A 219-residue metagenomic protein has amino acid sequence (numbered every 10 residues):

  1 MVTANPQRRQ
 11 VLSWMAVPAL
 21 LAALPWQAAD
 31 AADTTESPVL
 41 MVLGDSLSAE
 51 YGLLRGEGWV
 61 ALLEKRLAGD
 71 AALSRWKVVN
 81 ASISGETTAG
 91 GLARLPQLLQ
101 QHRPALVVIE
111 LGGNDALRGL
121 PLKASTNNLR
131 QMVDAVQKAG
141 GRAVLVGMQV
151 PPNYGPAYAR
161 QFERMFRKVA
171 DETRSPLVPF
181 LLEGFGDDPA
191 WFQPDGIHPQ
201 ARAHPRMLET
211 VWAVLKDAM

Functional and structural regions predicted by a protein language model:
M1-A19: N-terminal secretory signal peptides and thylakoid transit peptides that target proteins across membranes
R9, T34-L40, R75, R202-P205 (+1 more regions): Catalytic-site microenvironment of enzymes that process N-acetyl-hexosamine-containing cell-wall polysaccharides
M15, S82, L181: Residues at the C-termini of beta-strands that transition into short coil/loop
L21-A28: C-terminal segment of classical bacterial N-terminal signal peptides
D30-S84, R94-R103: Serine-esterase "nucleophile elbow" of acetyl-processing enzymes
A68, G90-M219: Alpha-helical cap/lid subdomain in secreted, periplasmic, or secretory-pathway luminal O-acyl-processing enzymes
G85-A89: Acidic-and-aromatic substrate-binding clefts and catalytic sites of carbohydrate-active enzymes
